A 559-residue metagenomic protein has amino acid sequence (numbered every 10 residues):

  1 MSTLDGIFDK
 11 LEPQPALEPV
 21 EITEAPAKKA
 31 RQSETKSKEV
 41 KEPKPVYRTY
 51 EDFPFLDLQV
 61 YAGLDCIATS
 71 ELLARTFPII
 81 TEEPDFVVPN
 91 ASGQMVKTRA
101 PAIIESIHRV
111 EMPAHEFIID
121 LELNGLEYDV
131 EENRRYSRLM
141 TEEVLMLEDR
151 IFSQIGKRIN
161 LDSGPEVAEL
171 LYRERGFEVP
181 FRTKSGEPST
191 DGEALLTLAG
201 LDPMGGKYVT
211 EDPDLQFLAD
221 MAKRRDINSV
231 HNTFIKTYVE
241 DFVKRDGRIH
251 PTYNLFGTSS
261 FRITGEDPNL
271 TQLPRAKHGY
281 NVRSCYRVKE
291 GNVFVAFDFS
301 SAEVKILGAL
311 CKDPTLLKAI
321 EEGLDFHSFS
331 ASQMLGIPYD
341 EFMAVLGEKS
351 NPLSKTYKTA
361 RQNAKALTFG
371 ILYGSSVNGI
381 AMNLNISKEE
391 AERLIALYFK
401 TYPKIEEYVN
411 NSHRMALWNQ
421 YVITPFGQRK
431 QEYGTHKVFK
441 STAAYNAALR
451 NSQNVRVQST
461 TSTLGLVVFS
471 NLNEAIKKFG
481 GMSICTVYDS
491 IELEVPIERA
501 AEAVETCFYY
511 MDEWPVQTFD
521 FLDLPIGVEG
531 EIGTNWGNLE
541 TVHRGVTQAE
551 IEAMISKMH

Functional and structural regions predicted by a protein language model:
M1-H559: Conserved catalytic core of nucleotide polymerization and phosphodiester-bond processing enzymes
